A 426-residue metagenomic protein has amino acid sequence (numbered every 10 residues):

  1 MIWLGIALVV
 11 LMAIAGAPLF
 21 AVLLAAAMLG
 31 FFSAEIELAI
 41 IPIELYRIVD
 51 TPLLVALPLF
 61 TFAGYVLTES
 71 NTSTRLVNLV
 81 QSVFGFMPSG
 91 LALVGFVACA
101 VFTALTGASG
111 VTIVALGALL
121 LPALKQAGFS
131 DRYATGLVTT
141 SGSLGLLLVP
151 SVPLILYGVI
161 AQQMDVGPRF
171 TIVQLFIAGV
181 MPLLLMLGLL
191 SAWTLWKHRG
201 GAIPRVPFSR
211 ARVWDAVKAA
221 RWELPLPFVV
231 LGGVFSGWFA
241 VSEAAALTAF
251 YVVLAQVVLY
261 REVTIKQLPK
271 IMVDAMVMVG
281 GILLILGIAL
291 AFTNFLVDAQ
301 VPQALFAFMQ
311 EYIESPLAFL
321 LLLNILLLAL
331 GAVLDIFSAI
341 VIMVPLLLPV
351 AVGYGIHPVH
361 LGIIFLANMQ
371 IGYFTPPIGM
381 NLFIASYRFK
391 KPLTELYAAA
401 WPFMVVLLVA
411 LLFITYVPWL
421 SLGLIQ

Functional and structural regions predicted by a protein language model:
M1-Q426: Alpha-helical transmembrane segments of multi-pass membrane transport proteins
